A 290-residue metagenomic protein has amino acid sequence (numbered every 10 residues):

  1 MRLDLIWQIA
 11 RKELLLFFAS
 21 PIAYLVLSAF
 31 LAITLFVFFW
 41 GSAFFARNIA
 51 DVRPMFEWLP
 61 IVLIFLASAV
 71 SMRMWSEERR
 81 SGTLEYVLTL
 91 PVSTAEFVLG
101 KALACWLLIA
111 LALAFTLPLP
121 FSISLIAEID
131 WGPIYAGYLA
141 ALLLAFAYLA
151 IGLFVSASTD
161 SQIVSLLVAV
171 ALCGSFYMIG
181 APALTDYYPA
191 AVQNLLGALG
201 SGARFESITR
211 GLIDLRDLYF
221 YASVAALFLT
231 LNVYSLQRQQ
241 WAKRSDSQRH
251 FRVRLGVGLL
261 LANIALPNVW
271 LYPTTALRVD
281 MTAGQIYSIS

Functional and structural regions predicted by a protein language model:
M1-Y24: Aromatic- and glycine-rich beta-strand/loop motifs that create alpha-glucan
A32-F38, L119, L172-P182, I264-N268: Aromatic-anchored segments of alpha-helical transmembrane domains
V37-F39, A46-I49, L99-G100, A104-I163: Secretory targeting signals
G41-F44, I49, S165-S235: Terminal transmembrane helical anchor/hairpin motif
M55-E77: Long, hydrophobic alpha-helical segments
M74-A104: Helix-loop-helix units of permease transmembrane domains in multi-pass membrane transporters, especially ABC
S245-P273: Internal/C-terminal transmembrane anchor helices
T274-S290: Juxtamembrane extramembrane loops of integral membrane proteins
